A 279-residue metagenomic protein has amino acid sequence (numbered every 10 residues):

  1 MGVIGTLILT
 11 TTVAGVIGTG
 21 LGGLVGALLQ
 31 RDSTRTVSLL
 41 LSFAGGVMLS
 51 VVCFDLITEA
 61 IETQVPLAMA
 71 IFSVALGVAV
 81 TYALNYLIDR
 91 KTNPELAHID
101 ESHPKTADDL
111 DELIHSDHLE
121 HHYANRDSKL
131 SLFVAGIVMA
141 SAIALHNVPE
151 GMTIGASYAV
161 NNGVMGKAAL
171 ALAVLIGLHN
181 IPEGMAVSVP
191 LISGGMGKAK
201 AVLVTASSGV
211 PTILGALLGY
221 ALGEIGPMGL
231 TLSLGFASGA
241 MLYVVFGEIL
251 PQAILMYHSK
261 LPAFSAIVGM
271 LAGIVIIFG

Functional and structural regions predicted by a protein language model:
M1-G279: Intrinsically disordered, metal-sensing/regulatory segments
